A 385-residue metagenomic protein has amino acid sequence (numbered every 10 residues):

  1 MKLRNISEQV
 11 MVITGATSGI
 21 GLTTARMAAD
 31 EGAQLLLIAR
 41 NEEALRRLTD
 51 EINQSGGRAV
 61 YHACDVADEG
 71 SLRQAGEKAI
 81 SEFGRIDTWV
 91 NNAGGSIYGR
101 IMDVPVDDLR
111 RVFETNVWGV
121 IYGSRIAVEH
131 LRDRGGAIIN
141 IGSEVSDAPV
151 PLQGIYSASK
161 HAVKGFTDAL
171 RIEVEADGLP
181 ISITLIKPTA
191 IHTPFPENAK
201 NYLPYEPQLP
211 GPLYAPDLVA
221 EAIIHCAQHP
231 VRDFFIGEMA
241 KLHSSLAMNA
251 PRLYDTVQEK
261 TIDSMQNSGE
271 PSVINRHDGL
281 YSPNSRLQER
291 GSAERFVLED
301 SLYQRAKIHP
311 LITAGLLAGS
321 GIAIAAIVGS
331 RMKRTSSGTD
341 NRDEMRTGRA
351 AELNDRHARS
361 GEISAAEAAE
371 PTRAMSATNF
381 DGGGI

Functional and structural regions predicted by a protein language model:
V10, T17-G19: Conserved glycine-rich cofactor-binding loop
E31-L48: Conserved glycine-rich Rossmann-like NAD(P)H-binding loop of the short-chain dehydrogenase/reductase
E42-E43, A63-Q74, V106: The beta1-alpha1 cofactor-binding region of Rossmann-like NAD(H)/NADP(H)-dependent oxidoreductases
R100-I101, D108-R110, L316: Substrate-binding pocket helix/loop in short-chain dehydrogenase/reductase
S124, S159: Active-site helix of classical SDR
A176-G269: SDR active-site lid
K307-K333: Hydrophobic alpha-helical topogenic segments used for membrane insertion/localization
